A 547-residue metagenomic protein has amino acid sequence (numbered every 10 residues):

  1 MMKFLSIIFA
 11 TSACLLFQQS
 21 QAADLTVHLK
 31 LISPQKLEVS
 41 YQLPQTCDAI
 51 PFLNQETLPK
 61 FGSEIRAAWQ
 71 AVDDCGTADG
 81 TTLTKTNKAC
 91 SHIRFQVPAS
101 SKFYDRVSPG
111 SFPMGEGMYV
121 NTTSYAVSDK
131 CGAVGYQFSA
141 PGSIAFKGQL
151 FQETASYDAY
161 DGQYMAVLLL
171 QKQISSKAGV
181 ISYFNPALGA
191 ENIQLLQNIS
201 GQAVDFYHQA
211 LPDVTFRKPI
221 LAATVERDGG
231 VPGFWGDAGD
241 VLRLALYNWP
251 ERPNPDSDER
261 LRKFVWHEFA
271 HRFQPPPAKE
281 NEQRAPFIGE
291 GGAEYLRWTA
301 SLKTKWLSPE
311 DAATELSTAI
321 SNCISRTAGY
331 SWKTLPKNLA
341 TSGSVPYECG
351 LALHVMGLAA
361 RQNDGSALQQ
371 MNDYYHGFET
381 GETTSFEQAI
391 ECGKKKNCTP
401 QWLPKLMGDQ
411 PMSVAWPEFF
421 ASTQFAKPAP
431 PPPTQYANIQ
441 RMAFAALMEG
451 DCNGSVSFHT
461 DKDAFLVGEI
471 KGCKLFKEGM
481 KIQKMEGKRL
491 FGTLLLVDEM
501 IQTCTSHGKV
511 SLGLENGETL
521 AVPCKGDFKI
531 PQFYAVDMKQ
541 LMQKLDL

Functional and structural regions predicted by a protein language model:
S6-L16: Bacterial N-terminal signal peptides
A23-K30, P34-Q42, T46-A49, T380-L547: Beta/coil-rich, acidic/histidine-enriched accessory regions frequently appended to metallopeptidases
V39-Q45, T82-F112, E116, Y136-Y157 (+3 more regions): Short, hydrophobic/aromatic-enriched beta-strand segments in well-ordered soluble domains
T46-D79, A133-G148, K481-Q483: Solvent-exposed beta-hairpin/edge-strand motifs
G62-A68, N87-K102, Y119-D158, A187-L221 (+1 more regions): Zn2+-dependent metallopeptidase catalytic core
Q173-A285: Juxtacatalytic substrate-recognition/specificity segment
E280-L351, R361-Q362: Acidic/His/Gly-enriched intrinsically disordered linker/tail segments that often contain short helix/coil "MoRF-like"
T334-P411: Pan-zinc metallopeptidase signature
